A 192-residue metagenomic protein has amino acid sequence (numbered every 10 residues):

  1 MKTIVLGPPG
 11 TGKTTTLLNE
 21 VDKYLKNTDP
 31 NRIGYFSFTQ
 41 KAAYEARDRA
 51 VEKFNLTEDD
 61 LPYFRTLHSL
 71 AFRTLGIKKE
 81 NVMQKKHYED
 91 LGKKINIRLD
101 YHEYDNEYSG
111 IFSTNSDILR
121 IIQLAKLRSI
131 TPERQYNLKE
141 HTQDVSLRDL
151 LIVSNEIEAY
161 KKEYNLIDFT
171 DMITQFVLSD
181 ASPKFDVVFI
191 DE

Functional and structural regions predicted by a protein language model:
M1-E80: P-loop NTPase Walker
K2-V5, T16, R32, E103-F189: Accessory N-terminal region flanking or inserted into the helicase ATPase core in nucleic-acid motor proteins
K26, N55, G76, G92 (+4 more regions): Short, flexible coil/linker elements and helix-boundary hinge sites characteristic of intrinsically disordered
R49, K53, L70-T74, D90-D100 (+4 more regions): Residues that form generic nucleotide/phosphate-binding pockets
T57-L61, T66, K85-K94, D144-E158 (+1 more regions): SF2 helicase/translocase NTPase motor core, specifically the RecA-like lobe 1 inter-motif segment between Walker
N81-S109: Conserved phosphoryl-transfer catalytic core
E192: Catalytic glutamate of the conserved HExxH
